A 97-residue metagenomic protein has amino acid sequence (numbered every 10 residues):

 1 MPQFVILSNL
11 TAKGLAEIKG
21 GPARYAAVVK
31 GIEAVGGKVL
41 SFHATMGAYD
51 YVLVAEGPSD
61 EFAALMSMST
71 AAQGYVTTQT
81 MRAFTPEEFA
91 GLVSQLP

Functional and structural regions predicted by a protein language model:
M1-A27, E33, K38, G47-Y49 (+1 more regions): Short S/T/G/P-rich N-terminal loop/turn motif that feeds into the first structured element of a domain
V5-N9, H43-M66: Short, well-ordered beta-strand segments in beta-rich or mixed alpha/beta enzyme and ligand-binding folds
L15, L53, Q79: Short, flexible active-site loop motifs that bind/organize anionic cofactors or intermediates
G31, L40-H43, T70: Domain-scale selection of a single, long terminal region that carries the protein's primary operational module
G36-H43, T78-T80: A short linear hydrophobic-aromatic micro-motif
G57-F84: An amphipathic, aromatic/His-enriched active-site/gating alpha helix that lines ligand/cofactor pockets
